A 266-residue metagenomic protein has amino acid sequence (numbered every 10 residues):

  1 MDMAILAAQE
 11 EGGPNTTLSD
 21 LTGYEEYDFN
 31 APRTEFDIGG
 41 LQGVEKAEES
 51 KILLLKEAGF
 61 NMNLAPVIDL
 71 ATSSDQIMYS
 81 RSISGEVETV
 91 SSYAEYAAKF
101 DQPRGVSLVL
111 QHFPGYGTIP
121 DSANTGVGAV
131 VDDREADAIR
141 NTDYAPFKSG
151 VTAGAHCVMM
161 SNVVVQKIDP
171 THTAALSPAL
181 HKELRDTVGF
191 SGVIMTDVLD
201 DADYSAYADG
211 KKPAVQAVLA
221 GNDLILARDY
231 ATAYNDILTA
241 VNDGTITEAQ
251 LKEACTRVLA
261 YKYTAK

Functional and structural regions predicted by a protein language model:
M1-E25, A47-D69, V90-G115: Glycine-rich, aromatic-flanked loop segments that form ligand/cofactor-binding clefts across common enzyme folds
G13-P14, D20-L21, N61-G85, Q111-A129 (+1 more regions): Active-site-proximal loop/short-helix segments that contain or immediately flank catalytic acid/base residue(s)
L21-I38, S84: A charged helix-plus-loop insertion that forms the helical arch/lid used to bind and gate nucleic-acid substrates
P32-V44, D133-I139: A short acidic, glycine-rich active-site loop that binds or catalyzes chemistry on phosphate/adenosine moieties
D37-V44, S74-V90: Active-site cleft segment of glycoside hydrolase catalytic domains centered on the general acid/base Glu
L55-A58, Q76-Y79, N235: Aromatic- and glycine-enriched pocket-lining scaffold segments that form the walls of small-molecule binding clefts
T89-Q250, R257: Second-shell residues forming the walls of enzyme active-site clefts
A254-L259, Y263-T264: Extended, intrinsically disordered, low-complexity segments
